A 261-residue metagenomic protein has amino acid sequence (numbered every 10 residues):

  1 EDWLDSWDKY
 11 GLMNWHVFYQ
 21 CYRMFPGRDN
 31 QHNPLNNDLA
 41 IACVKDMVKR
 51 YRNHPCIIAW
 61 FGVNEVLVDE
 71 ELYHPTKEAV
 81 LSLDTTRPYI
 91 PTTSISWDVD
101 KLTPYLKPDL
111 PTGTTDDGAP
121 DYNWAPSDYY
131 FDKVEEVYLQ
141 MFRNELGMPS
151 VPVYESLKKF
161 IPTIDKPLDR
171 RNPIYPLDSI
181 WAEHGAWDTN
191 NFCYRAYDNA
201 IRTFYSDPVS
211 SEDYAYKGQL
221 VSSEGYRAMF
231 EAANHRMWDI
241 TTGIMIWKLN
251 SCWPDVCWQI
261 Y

Functional and structural regions predicted by a protein language model:
E1-K101, I244: Active-site mouth of glycoside hydrolases
G11-L12, P75-E78, P104-D109, L157-I161 (+1 more regions): Short secondary-structure boundary/capping segments
H16-V17, L83-P88, T115, V151 (+1 more regions): Glycine-rich loops and low-complexity Gly/Arg-rich segments that provide flexible linkers or classic glycine-based
C21, D100-K107, T203-P208: A broad, low-specificity signal for short, low-complexity segments enriched in glycine/proline and polar/charged
C43-M47, Y51, T103-D109, L139-E155: Short secondary-structure transition/capping segments
W60, Y129-Y261: Substrate-binding clefts and catalytic carboxylate motifs of secreted carbohydrate-active enzymes
V68-N144: Polar, glycine-rich mid-to-C-terminal structural blocks that act as macromolecule-binding/assembly scaffolds
